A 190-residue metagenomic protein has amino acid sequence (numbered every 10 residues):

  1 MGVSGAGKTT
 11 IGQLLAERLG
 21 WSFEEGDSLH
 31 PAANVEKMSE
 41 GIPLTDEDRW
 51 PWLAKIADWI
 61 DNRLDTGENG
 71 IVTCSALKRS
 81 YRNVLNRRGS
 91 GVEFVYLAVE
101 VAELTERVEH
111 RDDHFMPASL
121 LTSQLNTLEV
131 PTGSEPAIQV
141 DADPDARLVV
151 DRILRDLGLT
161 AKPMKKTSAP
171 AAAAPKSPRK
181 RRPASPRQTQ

Functional and structural regions predicted by a protein language model:
V3: P-loop (Walker A) phosphate-binding loop of NTP-binding proteins
K8: Conserved lysine of the Walker
Q13-D58: Conserved substrate/cofactor phosphate-moiety recognition/catalytic segment in nucleotide-dependent phosphotransferases
L29-H30, A76-K78, V99-E103, D145: Conserved nucleotide-binding/hydrolysis micro-motifs of P-loop NTPases
T66-G70, E93: Loop/turn-to-beta-strand initiation segments
R88-R107: Conserved phosphate-donor/acceptor-positioning beta-strand/loop module used by diverse small-molecule
H110-R152: Small-molecule kinase domains that catalyze NTP-dependent phosphoryl transfer to phosphate-bearing small molecules
K162-Q190: Polybasic, lysine-enriched low-complexity intrinsically disordered terminal tails
